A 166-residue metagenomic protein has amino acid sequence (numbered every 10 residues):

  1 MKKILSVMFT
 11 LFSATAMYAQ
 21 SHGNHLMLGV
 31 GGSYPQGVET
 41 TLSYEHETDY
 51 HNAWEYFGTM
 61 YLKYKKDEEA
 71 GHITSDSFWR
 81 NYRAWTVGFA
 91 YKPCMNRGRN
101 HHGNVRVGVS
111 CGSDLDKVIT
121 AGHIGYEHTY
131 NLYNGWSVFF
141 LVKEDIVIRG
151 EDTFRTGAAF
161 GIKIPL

Functional and structural regions predicted by a protein language model:
M1-G23, L166: Cleavable N-terminal export/targeting peptides
A19-K66, K163-P165: Short glycine/proline- and aromatic-enriched beta-strand/turn motifs that initiate or cap beta-hairpins
H22-N24, Q36-T40, N81-V87, H101 (+3 more regions): Residues that define the transmembrane beta-barrel architecture of outer-membrane proteins
N24, Y50-Y56, N96-H101, Y130-V138: Repeated loop/turn-to-beta-strand initiation elements of outer-membrane beta-barrel proteins
H25, G31-G37, Y61-A70, N96-G98 (+2 more regions): Sequence/structural signature of outer-membrane beta-barrel proteins
L26-V30, L42, E55-G58, V87-F89 (+4 more regions): Membrane-embedded beta-strand positions of outer-membrane beta-barrel proteins
H46, Y91-M95, H128-Y130, I146 (+1 more regions): Residue-level signature of outer-membrane beta-barrel architecture
T153-L166: Outer-membrane beta-barrel "beta-signal"
